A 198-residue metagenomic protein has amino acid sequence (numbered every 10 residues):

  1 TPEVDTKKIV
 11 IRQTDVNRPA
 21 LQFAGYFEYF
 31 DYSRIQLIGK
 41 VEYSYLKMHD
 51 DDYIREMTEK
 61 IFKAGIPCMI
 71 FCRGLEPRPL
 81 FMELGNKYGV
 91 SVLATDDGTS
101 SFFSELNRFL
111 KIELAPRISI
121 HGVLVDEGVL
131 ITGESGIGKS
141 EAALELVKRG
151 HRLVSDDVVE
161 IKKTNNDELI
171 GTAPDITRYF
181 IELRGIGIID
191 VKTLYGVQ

Functional and structural regions predicted by a protein language model:
T1-F62: Gly/Thr-rich phosphate-binding loop signature of adenosyl cofactor/nucleotide-binding cores
Q36-L37, T58-R73, I118-I137: Catalytic-site beta-strand/loop segments enriched in glycine and acidic/polar residues
G39-V41, R73-G74, D96, E127 (+3 more regions): Fold-independent oxyanion-binding glycine-rich loops and adjacent beta-strand/coil segments at enzyme active sites
K60, L84, E145-L146: Hydrophobic/aromatic ligand-binding patch that stacks against planar heteroaromatic rings of cofactors or nucleotides
P67, S91, R152: Residue-level detector of anion-binding/catalytic polar loops
I70-R73, R78-E127: Extreme N-terminal, non-catalytic leader segments that precede Walker-type/kinase nucleotide-binding cores
E127-V154: Glycine-rich phosphate-binding P-loop
R152-Q198: Conserved nucleotide-sensing/catalytic segment adjacent to the nucleotide-binding pocket in NTP-handling enzymes
